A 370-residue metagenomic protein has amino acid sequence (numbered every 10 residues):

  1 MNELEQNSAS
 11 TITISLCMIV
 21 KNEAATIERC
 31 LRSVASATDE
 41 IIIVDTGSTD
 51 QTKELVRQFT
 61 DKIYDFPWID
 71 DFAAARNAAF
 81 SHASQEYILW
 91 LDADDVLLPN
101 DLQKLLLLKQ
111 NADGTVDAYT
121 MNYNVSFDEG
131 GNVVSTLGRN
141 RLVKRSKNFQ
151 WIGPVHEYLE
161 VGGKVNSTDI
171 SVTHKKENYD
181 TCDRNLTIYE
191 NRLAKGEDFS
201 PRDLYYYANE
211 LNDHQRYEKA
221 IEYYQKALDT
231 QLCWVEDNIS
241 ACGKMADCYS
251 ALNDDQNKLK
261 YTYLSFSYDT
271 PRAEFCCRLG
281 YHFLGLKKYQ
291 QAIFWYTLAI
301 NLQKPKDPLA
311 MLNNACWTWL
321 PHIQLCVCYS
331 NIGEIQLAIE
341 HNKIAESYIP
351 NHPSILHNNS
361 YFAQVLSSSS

Functional and structural regions predicted by a protein language model:
M1-S33: N-proximal low-complexity "stem/linker" segments adjacent to membrane-targeting elements
N2-E5, T13, A74-F80, E86 (+2 more regions): Catalytic-site signature of metal-activated, phosphate-bearing donor transferases, centered on the GT-A/GT-A-like
A25-E28, D50-F59, N100: Acidic helix N-cap motif at the loop->helix transition within catalytic regions of sugar-transfer enzymes
S33, A37, D45-L55, W68 (+1 more regions): A conserved acidic beta->alpha catalytic loop
E54-H82: Conserved donor nucleotide-binding strand/loop of the catalytic core
